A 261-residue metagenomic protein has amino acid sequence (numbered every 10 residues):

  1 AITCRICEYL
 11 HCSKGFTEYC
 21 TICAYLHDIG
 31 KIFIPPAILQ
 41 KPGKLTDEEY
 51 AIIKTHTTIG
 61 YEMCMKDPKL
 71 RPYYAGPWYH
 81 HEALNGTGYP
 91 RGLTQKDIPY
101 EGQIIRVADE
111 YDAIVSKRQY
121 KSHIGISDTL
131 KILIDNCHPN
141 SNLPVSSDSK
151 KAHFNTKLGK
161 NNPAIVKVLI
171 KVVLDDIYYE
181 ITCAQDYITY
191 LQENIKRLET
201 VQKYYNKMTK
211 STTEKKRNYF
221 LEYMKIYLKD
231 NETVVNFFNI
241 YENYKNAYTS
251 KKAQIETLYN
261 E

Functional and structural regions predicted by a protein language model:
A1-N260: Histidine- and acidic-residue-rich, metal-dependent catalytic cores
